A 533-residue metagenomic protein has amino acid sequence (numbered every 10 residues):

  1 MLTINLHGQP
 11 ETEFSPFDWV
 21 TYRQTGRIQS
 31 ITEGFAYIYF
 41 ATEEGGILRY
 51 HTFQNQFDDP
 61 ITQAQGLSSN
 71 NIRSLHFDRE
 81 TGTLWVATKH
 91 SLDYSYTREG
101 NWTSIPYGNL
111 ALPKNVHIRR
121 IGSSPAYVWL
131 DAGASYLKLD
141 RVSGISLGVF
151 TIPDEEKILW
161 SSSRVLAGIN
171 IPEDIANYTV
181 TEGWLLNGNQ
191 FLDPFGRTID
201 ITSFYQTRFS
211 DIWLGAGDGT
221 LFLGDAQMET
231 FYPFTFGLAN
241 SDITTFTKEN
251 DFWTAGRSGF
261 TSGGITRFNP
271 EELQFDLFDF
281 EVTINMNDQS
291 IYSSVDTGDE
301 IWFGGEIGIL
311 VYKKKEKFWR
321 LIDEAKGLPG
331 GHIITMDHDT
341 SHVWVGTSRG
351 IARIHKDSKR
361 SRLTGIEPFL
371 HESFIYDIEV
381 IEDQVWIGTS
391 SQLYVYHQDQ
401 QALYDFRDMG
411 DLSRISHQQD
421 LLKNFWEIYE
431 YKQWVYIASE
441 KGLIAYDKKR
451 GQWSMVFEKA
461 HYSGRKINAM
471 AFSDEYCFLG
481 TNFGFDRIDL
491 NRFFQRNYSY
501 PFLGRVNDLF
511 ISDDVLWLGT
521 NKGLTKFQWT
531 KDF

Functional and structural regions predicted by a protein language model:
M1-F533: Carboxylate-rich, polar loop motifs that coordinate divalent cations or form catalytic acidic clusters
